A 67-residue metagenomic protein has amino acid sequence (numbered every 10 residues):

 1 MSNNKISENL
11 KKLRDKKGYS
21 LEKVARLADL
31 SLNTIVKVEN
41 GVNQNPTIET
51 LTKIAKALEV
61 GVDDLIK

Functional and structural regions predicted by a protein language model:
M1-K16: A short, Lys/Arg-rich alpha-helix, primarily the initiator
E8, G18-Y19, P46-E49: Residue-level signal for the short linker/turn that defines the boundary of a DNA-recognition helix
K11, E22, T52: Residues within the helices of the helix-turn-helix
K11, V36-K37, I66: Key DNA-contacting residues within the recognition helix of helix-turn-helix
R14, A25, A55: The alpha-helix within a helix-turn-helix
Y19-V38: Short alpha-helical DNA-recognition segment
L27, N45, K56-A57: Residue cluster at the C-terminal edge of the helix-turn-helix DNA-binding motif
E49-D64: DNA major-groove recognition helix of helix-turn-helix/homeodomain DNA-binding modules
